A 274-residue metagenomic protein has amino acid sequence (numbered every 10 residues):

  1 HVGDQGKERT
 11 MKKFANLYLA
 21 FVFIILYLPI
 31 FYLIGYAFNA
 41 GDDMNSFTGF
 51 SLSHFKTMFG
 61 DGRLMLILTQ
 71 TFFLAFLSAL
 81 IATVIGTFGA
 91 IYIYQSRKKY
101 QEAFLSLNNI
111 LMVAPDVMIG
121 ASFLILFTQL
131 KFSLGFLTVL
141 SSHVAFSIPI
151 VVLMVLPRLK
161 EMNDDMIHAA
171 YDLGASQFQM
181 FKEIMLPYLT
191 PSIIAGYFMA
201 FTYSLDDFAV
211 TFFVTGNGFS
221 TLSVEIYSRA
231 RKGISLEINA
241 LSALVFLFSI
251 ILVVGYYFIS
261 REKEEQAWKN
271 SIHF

Functional and structural regions predicted by a protein language model:
H1, Q5-Y18, L28, L156-M166 (+3 more regions): C-terminal transmembrane helix and the adjacent membrane-cytosol boundary/short C-terminal tail of inner/organellar
K12-L19, F88-F123, I167: Cytoplasmic-entry segments and transmembrane alpha-helices of multi-pass inner-membrane transporters
Y18, F23-I30, V152-V155, N163-D164 (+1 more regions): Transmembrane alpha-helices
L28-F31, G35, V84-F88, A121 (+7 more regions): Membrane-embedded alpha-helices of multi-pass transport/permease systems
F38, G62-Q95: Transmembrane alpha-helix signature in integral membrane proteins
D42, H54-R63, S204-E262, F274: Interhelical loop and adjacent transmembrane-helix boundary motif in polytopic membrane transport permeases
D43, L52, V117-S147, F178 (+1 more regions): Membrane-interfacial helix termini and adjacent extracytoplasmic/periplasmic loops of multi-pass transporters
L66-Q70, T128-I150, P191-I193, Y197 (+1 more regions): Loop-to-helix entry region at the N-terminal start of transmembrane alpha-helices in multi-pass membrane transporters
